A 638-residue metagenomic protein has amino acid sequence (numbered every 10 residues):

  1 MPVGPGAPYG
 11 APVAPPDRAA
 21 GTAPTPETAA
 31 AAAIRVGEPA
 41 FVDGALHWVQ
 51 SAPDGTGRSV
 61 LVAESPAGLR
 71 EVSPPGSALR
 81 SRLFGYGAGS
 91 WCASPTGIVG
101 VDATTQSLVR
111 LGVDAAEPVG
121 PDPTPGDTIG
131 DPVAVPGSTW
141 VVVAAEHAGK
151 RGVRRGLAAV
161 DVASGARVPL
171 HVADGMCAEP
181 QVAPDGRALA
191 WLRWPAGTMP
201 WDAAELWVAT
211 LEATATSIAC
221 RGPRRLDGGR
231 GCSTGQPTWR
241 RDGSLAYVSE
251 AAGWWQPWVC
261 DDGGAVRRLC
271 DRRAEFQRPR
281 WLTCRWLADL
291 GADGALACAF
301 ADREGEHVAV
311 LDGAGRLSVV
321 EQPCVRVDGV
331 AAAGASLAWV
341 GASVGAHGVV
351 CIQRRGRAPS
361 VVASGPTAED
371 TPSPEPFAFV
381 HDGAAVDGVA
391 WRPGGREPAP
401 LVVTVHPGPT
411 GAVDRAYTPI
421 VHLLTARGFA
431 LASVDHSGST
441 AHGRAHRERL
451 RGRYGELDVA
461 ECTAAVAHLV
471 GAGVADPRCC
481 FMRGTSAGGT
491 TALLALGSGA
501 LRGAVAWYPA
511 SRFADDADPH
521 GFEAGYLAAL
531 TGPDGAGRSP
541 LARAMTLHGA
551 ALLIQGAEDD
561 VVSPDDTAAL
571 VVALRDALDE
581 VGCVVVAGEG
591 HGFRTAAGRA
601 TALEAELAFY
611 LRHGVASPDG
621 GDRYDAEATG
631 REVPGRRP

Functional and structural regions predicted by a protein language model:
A31-G44, A78-G97, T124-W140, D174-L192 (+8 more regions): Conserved beta-propeller blade repeats
R35-A40, V49-Q50, R58-S59, E71 (+13 more regions): Non-catalytic accessory segments flanking enzyme active sites
Q50-V60, L79-F84, G100-L108, D122-T128 (+10 more regions): A flexible loop/linker signature enriched in serine peptidases of the S9 family
E369-A472, R478, T485, D516-A517: Cap/lid segment of the alpha/beta-hydrolase catalytic domain
G443, L493-D534, A596: Hydrolase active-site cap/lid region
L547, L553-Q555, D559: Short beta-strand/loop motif that positions the catalytic acidic residue of the alpha/beta-hydrolase fold
V561-A569: Conserved alpha/beta-hydrolase "acid-adjacent" motif
A568, R575-P638: C-terminal catalytic histidine-bearing segment of alpha/beta-hydrolase fold enzymes
